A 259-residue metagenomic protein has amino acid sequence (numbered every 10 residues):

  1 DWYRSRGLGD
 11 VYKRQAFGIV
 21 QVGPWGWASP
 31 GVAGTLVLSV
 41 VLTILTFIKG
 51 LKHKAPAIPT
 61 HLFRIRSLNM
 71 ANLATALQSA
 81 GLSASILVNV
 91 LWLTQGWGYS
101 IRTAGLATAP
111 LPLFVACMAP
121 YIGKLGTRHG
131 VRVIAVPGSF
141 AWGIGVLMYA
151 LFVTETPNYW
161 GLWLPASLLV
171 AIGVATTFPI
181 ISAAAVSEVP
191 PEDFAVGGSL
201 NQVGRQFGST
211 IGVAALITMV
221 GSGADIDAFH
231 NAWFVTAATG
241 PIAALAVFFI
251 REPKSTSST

Functional and structural regions predicted by a protein language model:
D1-Y12: Single conserved hydrophobic/aromatic residue that forms the stacking wall/gate of nucleotide- or nucleobase-binding
A16-F17, A28-L38, L51-K254: 12-transmembrane solute porter fold
Q21-G26: Short, hydrophobic transmembrane alpha-helix segments
S39-L45: Alpha-helical transmembrane segments and their membrane-interface exit regions
S255-T259: Short, charged juxtamembrane terminal tails flanking transmembrane helices
